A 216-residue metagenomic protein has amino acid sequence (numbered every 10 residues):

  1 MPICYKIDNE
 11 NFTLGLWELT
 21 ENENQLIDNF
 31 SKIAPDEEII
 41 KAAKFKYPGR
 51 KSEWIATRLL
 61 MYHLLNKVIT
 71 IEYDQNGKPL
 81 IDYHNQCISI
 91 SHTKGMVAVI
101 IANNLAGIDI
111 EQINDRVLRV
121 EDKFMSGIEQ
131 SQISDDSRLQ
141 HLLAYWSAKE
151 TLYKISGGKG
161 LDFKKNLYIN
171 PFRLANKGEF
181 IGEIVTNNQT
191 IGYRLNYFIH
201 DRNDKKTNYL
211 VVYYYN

Functional and structural regions predicted by a protein language model:
M1-N216: Core catalytic alpha/beta fold that binds nucleotide/phospho-ligands
